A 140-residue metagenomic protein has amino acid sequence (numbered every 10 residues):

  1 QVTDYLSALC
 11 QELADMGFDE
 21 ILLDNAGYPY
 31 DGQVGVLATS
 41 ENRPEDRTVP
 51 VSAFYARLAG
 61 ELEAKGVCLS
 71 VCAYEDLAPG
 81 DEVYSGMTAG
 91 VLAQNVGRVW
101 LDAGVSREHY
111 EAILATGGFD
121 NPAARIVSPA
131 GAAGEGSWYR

Functional and structural regions predicted by a protein language model:
Q1-Q11: Active-site-adjacent "subsite" loops/lids of carbohydrate-active enzymes
C10-Q11, V51-A59, A89, E111-A115: Generic structural signal for well-ordered alpha-helices, preferentially at hydrophobic/aromatic core positions
D19-T48: Active-site-proximal loop/short-helix segments that contain or immediately flank catalytic acid/base residue(s)
L22-D24, E45-S85, W100, P122-G131: Aromatic-lined carbohydrate-recognition surfaces of secreted/lumenal glycan-active proteins
Y30-Q33, A78-E82, E108-A112: Extracytoplasmic/secreted cell-surface and envelope-processing proteins
G90, N95-R140: Substrate-binding cleft of secreted/luminal carbohydrate-active enzymes
